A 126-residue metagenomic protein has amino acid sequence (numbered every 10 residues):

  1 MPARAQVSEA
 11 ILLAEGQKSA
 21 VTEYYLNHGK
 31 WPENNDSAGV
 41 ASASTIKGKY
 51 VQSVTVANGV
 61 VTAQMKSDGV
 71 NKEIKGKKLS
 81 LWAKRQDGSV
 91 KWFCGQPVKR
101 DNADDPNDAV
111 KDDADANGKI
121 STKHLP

Functional and structural regions predicted by a protein language model:
M1-T22: Amphipathic alpha-helical segments typified by the pilin-like N-terminal helix that continues immediately C-terminal
L26-P126: Periplasmic/extracellular, small/polar-rich flexible segments of pilin-like filament-forming proteins
